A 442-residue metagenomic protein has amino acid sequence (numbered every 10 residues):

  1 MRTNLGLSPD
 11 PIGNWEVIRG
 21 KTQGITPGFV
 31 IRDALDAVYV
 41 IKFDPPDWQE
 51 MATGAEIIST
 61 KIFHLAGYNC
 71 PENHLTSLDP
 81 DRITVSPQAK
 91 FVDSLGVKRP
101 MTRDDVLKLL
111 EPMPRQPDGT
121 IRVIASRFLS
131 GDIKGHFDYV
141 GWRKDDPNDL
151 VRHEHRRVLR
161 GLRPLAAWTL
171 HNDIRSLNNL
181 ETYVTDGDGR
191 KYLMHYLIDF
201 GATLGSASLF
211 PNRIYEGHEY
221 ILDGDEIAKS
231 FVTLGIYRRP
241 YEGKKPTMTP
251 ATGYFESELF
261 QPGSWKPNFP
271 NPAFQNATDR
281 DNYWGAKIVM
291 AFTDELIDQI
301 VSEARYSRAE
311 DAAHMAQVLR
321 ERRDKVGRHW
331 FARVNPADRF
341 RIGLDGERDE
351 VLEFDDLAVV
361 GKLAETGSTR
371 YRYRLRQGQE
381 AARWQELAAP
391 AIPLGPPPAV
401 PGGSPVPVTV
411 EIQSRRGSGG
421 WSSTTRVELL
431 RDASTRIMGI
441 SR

Functional and structural regions predicted by a protein language model:
M1-V17, D33-D36, F274-R442: Regulatory N- and C-terminal appendages and interdomain linkers associated with kinase/kinase-like NTP transferase
N4-G141, P390-R442: Conserved ATP-binding subdomain of kinase catalytic cores across diverse folds
G28, E56, T60, L159-L165 (+3 more regions): Extracytoplasmic/secreted envelope proteins and their assembly/folding machinery, especially bacterial periplasmic
G28, S126-W142, N172, P270-G285 (+1 more regions): N-terminal accessory/precursor segments of enzymes
D33-L35, F43-D47, R127-D132, A166-T169 (+3 more regions): Short, flexible loop/turn elements at secondary-structure junctions
M51-E56, K61, F137-G243: Conserved kinase catalytic-core segment
H64, L170, S302: Short polybasic/polar patches that bind polyanions
D186-R348, V359-G361: C-terminal catalytic region of ATP-dependent kinase domains
